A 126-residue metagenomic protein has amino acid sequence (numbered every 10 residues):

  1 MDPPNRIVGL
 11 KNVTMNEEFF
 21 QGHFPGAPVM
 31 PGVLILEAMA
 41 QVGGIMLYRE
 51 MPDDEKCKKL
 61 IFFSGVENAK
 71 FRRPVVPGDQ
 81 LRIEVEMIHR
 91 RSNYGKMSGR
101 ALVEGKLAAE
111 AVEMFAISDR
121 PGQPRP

Functional and structural regions predicted by a protein language model:
M1-M30, I35: Catalytic strand-loop segment that frames the active site of acyl-thioester-processing enzymes
P4-N5, V75-D79, E86-P126: HotDog/MaoC-like acyl-thioester-processing domains
K11, E84-M87: Short, hydrophobic/aromatic-enriched beta-strand segments in well-ordered soluble domains
G22-H23, A27-E55: Helix-adjacent hinge/juxtasegments
G43-R82, A108-E110, F115-A116: Hydrophobic beta-strand-centered segment that forms part of the acyl-chain substrate-binding groove
